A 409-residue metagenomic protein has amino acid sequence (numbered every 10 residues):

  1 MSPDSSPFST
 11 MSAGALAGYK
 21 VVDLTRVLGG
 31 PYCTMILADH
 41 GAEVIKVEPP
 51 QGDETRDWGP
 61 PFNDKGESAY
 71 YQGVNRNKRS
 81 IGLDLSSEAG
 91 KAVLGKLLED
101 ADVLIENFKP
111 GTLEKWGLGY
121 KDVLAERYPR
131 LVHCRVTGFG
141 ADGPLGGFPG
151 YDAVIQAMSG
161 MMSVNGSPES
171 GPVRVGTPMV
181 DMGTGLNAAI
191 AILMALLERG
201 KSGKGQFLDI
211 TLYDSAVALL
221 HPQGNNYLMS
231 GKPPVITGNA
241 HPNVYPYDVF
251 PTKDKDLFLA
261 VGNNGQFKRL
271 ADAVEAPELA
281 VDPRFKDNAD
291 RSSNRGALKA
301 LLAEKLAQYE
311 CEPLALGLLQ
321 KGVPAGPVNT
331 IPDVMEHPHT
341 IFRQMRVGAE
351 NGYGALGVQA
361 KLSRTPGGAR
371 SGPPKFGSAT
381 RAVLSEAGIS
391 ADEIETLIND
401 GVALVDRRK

Functional and structural regions predicted by a protein language model:
M1-K201, K375, R381-K409: N-terminal helix-loop segment corresponding to the beta1-alpha1 unit of nucleotide/adenylate-binding folds
Q51, G138-G140, L212-V217, D254 (+2 more regions): Glycine-rich beta-alpha junction loops
A141, E169-T177, G200-A216, V235-P242 (+2 more regions): Conserved Rossmann-fold dehydrogenase catalytic segment
G185-G205, A218-S230, A271-E278: Oxidoreductase and adenylate-handling cofactor-binding alpha/beta cores
T237-P242, Y247-D248, E350-Y353, G372-K375: Short Gly/Pro-enriched turn/cap motifs at secondary-structure boundaries
Y245-K321, A325: Aromatic-enriched alpha-helical interface/lid elements that frame and gate functional surfaces
V281-R291, N329-E336, E393-K409: Short linear loop/turn motifs
Q320-R370: A glycine-rich dinucleotide-binding beta-alpha-beta segment and adjacent secondary-structure elements that constitute
